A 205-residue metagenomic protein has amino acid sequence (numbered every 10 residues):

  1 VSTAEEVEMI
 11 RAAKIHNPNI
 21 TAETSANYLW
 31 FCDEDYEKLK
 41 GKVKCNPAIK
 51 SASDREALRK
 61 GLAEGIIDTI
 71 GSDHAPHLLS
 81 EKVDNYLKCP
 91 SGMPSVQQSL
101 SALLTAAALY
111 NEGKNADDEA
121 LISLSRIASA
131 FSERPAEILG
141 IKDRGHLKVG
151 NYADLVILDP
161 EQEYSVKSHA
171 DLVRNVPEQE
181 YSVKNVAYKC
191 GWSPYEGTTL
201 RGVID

Functional and structural regions predicted by a protein language model:
V1-E5, S53-A57, G65, S91-Q98 (+4 more regions): Conserved active-site and cofactor/substrate-binding residues in soluble primary-metabolism enzymes
V1-I70: Histidine/acidic residue-rich metal-binding segments in metalloenzymes
T24, H74, Q162: Active-site metal-binding loops of divalent metal-dependent hydrolases
Y28, L78, Y164: Feature marks short, surface-exposed loop/turn motifs that line or immediately flank catalytic pockets and channel
C45, I49, Y86, Y195: Short clusters of hydrophobic/aromatic residues that line enzyme substrate/ligand-binding pockets
L62, R126-F131, P135, A187-S193: Active-site "cap" helix and flanking loop/linker of ATP-utilizing ligase/carboxylase catalytic domains
T69, A75-P160, V176, E180-Y181: His/Asp/Glu-enriched, well-ordered alpha-helical/loop segment that forms or immediately abuts the divalent-metal
N85, Y152-D205: C-terminal cap of metal-dependent C-N hydrolases
